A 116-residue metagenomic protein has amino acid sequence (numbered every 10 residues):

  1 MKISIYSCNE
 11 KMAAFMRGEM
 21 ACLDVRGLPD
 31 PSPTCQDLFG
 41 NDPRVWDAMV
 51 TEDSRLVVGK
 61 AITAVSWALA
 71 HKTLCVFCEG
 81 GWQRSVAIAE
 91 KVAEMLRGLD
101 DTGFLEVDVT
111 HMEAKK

Functional and structural regions predicted by a protein language model:
M1-N41: Glycine-rich, flexible N-terminal cofactor/catalytic loop recognition
K2, K11, K60, K72 (+2 more regions): Context-gated lysine
Y6-C8, F77-E79, T110: Short hydrophobic segments within beta-strands
E19, L69-T73, F104: A general structural motif
P33-T73: Helix-loop module immediately N-terminal to the HCX5R catalytic loop in PTP-like cysteine phosphatase domains
A64-R97: Catalytic cysteine-centered active loop of the rhodanese-like fold, especially the PTP/DSP P-loop
G98-K116: Cysteine-dependent PTP/DSP-like catalytic domain, specifically the C-terminal lobe
